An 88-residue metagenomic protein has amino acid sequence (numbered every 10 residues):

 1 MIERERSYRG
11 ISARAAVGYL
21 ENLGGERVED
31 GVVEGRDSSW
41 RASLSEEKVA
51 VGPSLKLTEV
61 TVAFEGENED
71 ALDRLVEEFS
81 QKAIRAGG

Functional and structural regions predicted by a protein language model:
M1-N22: Terminal, regulation- and interaction-focused segments at domain boundaries
I2, S38, K56-V60: Residues at beta-strand starts and edge strands
E5-S7, R41-S43, T61-A63: Beta-strand secondary-structure signal
Y8-S12, E46-K48, G66-N68, A83: Beta-strand elements of well-folded, non-transmembrane domains
E21-G31, A86: Short secondary-structure junctions
G31-D37: Generic recognition of long tandem-repeat/solenoid scaffolds
D37-P53: A short, structured beta-strand/loop element
G52-G88: C-terminal basic regulatory modules in eukaryotic proteins
